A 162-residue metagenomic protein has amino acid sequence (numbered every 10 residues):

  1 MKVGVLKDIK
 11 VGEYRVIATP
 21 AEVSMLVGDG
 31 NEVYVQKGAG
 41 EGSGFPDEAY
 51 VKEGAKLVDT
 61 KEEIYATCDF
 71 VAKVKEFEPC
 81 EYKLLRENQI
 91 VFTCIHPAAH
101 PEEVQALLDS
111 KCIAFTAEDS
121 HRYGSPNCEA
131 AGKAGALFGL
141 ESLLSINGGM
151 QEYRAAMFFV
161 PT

Functional and structural regions predicted by a protein language model:
K2, P79-T162: Glycine/serine-rich phosphate-binding loop and adjoining beta1-alpha1 elements at the start of nucleotide-handling
K2-A106: An N-terminal-biased, well-structured beta-alpha scaffold segment characteristic of Rossmann-like dinucleotide-binding
